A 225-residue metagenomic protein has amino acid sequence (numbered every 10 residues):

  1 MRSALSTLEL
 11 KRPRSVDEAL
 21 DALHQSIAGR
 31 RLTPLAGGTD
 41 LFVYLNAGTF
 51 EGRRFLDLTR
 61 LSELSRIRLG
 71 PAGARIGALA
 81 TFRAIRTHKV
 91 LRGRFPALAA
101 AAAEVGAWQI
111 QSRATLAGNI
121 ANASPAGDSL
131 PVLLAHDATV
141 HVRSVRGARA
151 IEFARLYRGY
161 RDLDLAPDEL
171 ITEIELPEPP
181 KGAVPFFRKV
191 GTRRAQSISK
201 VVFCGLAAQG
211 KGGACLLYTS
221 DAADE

Functional and structural regions predicted by a protein language model:
M1-S220: C-terminal structural segment of proteins
D221-E225: A short, hydrophobic C-terminal helix/tail in secreted or cell-surface proteins
